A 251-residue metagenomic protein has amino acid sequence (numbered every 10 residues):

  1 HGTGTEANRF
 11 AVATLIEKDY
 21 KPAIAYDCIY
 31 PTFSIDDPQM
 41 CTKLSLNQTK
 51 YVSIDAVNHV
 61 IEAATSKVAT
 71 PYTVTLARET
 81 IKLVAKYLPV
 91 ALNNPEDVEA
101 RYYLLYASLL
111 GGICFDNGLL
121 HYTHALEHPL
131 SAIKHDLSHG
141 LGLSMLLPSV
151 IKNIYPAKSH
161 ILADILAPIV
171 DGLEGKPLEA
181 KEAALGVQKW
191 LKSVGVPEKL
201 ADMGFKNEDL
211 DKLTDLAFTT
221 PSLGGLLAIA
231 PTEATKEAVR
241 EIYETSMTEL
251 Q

Functional and structural regions predicted by a protein language model:
H1-A11: Proline/glycine-rich low-complexity loops and linkers
F10-G118: Carboxylate- and glycine-rich phosphate/diphosphate-binding segment that chelates Mg2+/Mn2+
V57-I61, L104-G112, L126, L147 (+4 more regions): Short alpha-helical scaffolding segments that buttress acidic/His motifs in well-ordered protein cores
K67-L76, A91-Y103, G118-T123, P177-A180 (+3 more regions): Flexible, glycine/charged-enriched surface loops at secondary-structure junctions
L109-G140, G224-G225: Glycine-rich phosphate/pyrophosphate-binding beta-alpha loops
L137-A201: Active-site pocket-lining segment
G172-Q251: C-terminal charged capping/lid subdomain of soluble metabolic enzymes
